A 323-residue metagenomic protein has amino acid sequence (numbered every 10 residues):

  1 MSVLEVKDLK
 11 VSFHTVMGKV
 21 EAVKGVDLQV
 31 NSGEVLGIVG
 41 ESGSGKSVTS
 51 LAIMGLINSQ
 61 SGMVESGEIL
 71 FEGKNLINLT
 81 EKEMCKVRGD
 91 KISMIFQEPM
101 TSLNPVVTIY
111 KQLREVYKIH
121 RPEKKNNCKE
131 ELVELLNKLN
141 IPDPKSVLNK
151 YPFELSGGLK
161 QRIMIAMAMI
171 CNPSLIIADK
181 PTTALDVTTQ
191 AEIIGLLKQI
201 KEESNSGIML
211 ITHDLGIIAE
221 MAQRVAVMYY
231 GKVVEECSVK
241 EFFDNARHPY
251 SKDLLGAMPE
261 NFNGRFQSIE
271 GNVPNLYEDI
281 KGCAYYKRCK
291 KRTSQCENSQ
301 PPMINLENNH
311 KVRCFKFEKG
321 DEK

Functional and structural regions predicted by a protein language model:
V3, S12-G25, L56-G62, T80-E83 (+3 more regions): A short, flexible loop at the N-terminus of ABC-type nucleotide-binding domains that lies
V64-N75: Conserved ABC transporter NBD signature motif
N75, N126-S146, L255: Conserved ABC ATPase "signature" region
P142, E236-K323: Short catalytic/signature loops enriched in Gly
K150-L155, L159: Conserved ABC ATPase signature
I170-S174: A short, proline-enriched helix->beta-strand linker immediately N-terminal to the Walker B motif in ABC-type P-loop
I177-P181, L185-G264: P-loop NTP-binding/switch modules centered on Walker-like glycine-rich loops
